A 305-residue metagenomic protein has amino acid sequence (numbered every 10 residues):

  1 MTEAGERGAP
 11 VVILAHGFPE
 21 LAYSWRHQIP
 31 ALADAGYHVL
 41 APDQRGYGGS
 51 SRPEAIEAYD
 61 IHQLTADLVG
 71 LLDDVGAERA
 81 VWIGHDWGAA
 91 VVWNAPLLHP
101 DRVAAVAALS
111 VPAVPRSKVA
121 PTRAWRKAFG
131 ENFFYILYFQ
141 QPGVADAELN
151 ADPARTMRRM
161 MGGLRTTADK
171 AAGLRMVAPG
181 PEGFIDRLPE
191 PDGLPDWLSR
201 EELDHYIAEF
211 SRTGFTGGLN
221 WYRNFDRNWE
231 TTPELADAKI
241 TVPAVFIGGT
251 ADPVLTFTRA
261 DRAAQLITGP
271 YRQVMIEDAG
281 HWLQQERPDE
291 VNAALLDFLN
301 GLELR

Functional and structural regions predicted by a protein language model:
E3-S51: Conserved HGGG/HGGXW glycine-rich cap/lid loop of the alpha/beta-hydrolase fold
E6-R7, V75-E78, L302: Glycine-rich phosphate-binding loop signature in dinucleotide/nucleotide-binding domains
G17, D60, G214, E286-R287: Active-site helix-initiating loop/hinge in glycosyltransferases
F18, A22-W25, W87, W93 (+3 more regions): Signature tryptophan residues that serve as conserved aromatic anchors
Y47-I83, W87-Y271: Flexible "cap/lid" subdomain of the alpha/beta-hydrolase fold that forms the substrate-access gate
P270-R305: Catalytic active-site module of serine/aspartate enzymes centered on a nucleophile-bearing elbow/loop
